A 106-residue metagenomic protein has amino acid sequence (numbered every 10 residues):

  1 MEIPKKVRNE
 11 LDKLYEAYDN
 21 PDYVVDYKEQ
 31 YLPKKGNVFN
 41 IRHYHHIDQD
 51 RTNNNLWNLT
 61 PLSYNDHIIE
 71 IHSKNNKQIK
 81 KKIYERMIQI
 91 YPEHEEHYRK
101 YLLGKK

Functional and structural regions predicted by a protein language model:
M1-Y31, N53, Y101-L102: Short, charged surface segments at domain edges that flank catalytic/cofactor-binding sites
E10, N53, N76-K77, Y91: Short, solvent-exposed helix-helix connector turns and helix-capping sites enriched in acidic/polar residues
D26-P61, E70: Histidine-centered nuclease catalytic patch
Y44-H45, D66, I71, E93-E96: Intrinsically disordered, low-complexity cationic segments
P61-I83: Short Cys/His-centered divalent metal-binding micro-motifs
I79-K106: Active-site or metal-binding loop neighborhoods of secreted/extracellular toxin and effector enzymes
